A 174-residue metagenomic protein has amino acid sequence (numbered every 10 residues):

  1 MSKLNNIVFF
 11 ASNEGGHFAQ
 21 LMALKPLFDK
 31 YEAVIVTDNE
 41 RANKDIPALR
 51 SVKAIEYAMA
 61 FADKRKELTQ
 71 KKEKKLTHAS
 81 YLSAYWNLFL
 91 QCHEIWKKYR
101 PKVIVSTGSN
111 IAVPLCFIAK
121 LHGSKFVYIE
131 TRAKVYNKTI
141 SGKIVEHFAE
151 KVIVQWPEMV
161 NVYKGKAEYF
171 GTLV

Functional and structural regions predicted by a protein language model:
S2-V8: Extreme N-terminal starter segment of soluble prokaryotic enzymes
K3, H93-V103, V113-V127, K143-I144: Glycosyltransferases and closely related glycan-assembly transferases that use nucleotide-activated donors
F9-E14, E32-A84, E158, F170: Conserved nucleotide-sugar phosphate-binding/catalytic loop shared by glycosyltransferases and other
H17-D29: Short amphipathic alpha-helix
A54, V103, E150-K151: Well-ordered beta-strand positions
K74-K102: An amphipathic, basic-hydrophobic alpha-helix
T107-I111: Short His-centered aromatic/hydrophobic patch
S124-V174: Active-site-proximal region of nucleotide-activated glycan assembly enzymes, centered on histidine/acidic-rich loops
